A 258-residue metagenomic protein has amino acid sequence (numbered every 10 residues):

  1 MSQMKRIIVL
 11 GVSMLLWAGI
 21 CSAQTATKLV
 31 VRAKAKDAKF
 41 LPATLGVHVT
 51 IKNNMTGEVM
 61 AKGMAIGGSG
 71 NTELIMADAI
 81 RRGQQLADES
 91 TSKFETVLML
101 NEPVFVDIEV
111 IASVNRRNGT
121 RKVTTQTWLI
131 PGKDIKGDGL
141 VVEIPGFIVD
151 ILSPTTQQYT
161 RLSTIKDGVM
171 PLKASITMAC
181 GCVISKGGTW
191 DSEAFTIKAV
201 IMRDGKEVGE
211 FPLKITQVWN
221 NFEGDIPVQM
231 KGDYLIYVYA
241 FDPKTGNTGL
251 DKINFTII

Functional and structural regions predicted by a protein language model:
V9-A18: Bacterial N-terminal signal peptides
V31-F40, S175-W190: Short amphipathic, basic-aromatic surface patches that mediate peripheral association with negatively charged
G70-F94, T216-E223: Aromatic sugar-binding surface patches on proteins that engage polysaccharides or sugar-phosphate polymers
M99-E102, P227-D233: Surface-exposed, short loops/turns at beta-strand junctions within beta-sandwich domains
L100-R121, F241-L250: Short acidic/polar inter-strand loop motif in beta-rich domains
V114-L140, I257: Structured interaction patches on ligand/partner-binding surfaces of diverse proteins
I130-A179: Short, compositionally biased P/S/T/A/G/V-rich stretches that sit at domain boundaries
